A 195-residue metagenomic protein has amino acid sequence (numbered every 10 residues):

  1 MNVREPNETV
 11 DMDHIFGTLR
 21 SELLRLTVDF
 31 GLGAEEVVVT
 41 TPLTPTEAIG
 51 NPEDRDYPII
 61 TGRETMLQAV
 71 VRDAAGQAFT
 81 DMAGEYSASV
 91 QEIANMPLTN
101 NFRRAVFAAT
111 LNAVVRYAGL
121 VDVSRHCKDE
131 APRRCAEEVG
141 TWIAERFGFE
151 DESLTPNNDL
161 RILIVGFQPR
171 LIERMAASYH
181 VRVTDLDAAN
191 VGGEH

Functional and structural regions predicted by a protein language model:
N2-P169: Electropositive, gly/pro-rich neighborhoods at or near active sites that engage anionic ligands
F167-E194: Histidine/lysine/aspartate-rich catalytic loop segments that bind and position anionic ligands
